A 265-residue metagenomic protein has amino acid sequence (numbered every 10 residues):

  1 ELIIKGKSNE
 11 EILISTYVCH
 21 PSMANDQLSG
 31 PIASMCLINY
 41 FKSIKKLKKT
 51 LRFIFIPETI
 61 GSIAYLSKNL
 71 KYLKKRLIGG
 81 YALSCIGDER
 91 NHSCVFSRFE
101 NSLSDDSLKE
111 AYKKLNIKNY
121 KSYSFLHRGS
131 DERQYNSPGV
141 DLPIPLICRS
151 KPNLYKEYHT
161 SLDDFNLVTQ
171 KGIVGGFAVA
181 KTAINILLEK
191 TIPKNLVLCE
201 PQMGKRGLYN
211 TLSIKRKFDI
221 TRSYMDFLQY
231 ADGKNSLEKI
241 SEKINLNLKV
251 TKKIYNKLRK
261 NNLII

Functional and structural regions predicted by a protein language model:
E1, I12-L13, V18-D105, A111 (+1 more regions): Acidic/histidine-rich catalytic neighborhood of metal-dependent amide-processing enzymes
L2-I4, P145-K151, Q229: Short beta-strand elements
G6-E11: Proline/glycine-enriched tight loop/beta-turn segments at coil->beta junctions that connect or precede beta-strands
I12-M23, S161-F165, L237-S241: Glycine- and acidic
L28-C36, G175, V179, K239: Short amphipathic alpha-helical face segments that pack within enzyme cores and frequently flank/anchor catalytic
Y40, I44, S107-L115, V179-L187 (+4 more regions): Generic non-transmembrane alpha-helical segments
N91-T221: Active-site-adjacent substrate-binding region of metalloamidase/peptidase-like peptide-processing proteins
D219-I265: Long, charge-rich, low-complexity alpha-helical segments
